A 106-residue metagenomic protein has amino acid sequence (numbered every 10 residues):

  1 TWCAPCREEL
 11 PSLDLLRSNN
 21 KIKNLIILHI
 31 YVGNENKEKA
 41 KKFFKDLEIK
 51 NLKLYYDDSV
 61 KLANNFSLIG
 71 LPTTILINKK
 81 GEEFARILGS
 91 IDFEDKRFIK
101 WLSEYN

Functional and structural regions predicted by a protein language model:
T1-A4, G33-N36, V60-L62, I91: Solvent-exposed loop/turn segments at secondary-structure junctions within structured extracellular/periplasmic domains
T1-L15: Conserved redox-active cysteine motifs that mediate thiol-disulfide chemistry, especially di-cysteine Cys-X(1-2)-Cys
L13-L16, A40, A63: Hydrophobic packing residues within well-ordered alpha-helices of enzyme cores
D14-N20, I91, L102-N106: Sec/Tat-exported extracytoplasmic proteins
S18-D58, L71: Conserved segment of the thioredoxin-like fold in thiol-based oxidoreductases
D46-K50, D57-L102: Thiol/disulfide oxidoreductase modules built on the thioredoxin-like
